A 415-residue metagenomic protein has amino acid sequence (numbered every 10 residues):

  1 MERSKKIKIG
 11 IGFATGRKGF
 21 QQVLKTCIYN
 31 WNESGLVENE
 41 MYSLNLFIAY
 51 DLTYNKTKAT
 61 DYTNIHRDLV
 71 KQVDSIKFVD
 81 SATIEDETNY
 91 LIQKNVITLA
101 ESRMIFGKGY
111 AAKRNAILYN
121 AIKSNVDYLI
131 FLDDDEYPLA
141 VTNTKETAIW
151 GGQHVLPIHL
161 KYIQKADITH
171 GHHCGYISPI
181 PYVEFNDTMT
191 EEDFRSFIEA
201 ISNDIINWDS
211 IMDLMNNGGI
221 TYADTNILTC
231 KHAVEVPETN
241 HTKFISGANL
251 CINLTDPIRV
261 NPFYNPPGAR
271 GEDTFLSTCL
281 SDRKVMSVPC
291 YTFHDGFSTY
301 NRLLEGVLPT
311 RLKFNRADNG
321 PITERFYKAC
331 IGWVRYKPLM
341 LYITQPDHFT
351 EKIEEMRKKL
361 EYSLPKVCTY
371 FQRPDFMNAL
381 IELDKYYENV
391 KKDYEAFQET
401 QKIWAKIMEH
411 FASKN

Functional and structural regions predicted by a protein language model:
M1-N64, I403-N415: N-proximal low-complexity "stem/linker" segments adjacent to membrane-targeting elements
E2, A14-R17, D51-L52, H294-N415: Terminal low-complexity segments of carbohydrate-biosynthetic enzymes
K56-S124: Active-site-proximal specificity loops/subdomain of glycosyltransferases
R67, T188-N203, E305-G320: Acidic, Ser/Thr-rich peripheral helices and adjacent loops at domain boundaries
V126-N143: Short beta-strand-to-loop acidic/aromatic patch adjacent to the donor-nucleotide binding site
L132-D133, M286-D295: Catalytic beta-strand/loop signature of glycosyltransferases that borders the donor
L139-I258: Conserved catalytic core of nucleotide-sugar-dependent glycosyltransferases
A269-F275: Acidic donor-binding loop at a coil-to-helix junction in glycosyltransferase catalytic cores that engages
